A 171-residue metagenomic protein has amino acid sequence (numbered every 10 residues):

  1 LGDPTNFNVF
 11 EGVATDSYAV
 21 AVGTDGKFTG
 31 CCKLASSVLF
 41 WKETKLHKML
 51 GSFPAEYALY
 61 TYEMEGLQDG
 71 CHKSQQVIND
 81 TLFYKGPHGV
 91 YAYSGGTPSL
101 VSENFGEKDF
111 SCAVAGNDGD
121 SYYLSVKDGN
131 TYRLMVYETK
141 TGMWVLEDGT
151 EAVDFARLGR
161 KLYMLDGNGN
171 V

Functional and structural regions predicted by a protein language model:
L1-G12, L50-S52: Blade/loop signatures of beta-propeller domains
E11-V22: A short helix->beta-strand "capping" segment at the edge of beta-propeller domains
T24-V171: Beta-sheet-dominated scaffold domains
